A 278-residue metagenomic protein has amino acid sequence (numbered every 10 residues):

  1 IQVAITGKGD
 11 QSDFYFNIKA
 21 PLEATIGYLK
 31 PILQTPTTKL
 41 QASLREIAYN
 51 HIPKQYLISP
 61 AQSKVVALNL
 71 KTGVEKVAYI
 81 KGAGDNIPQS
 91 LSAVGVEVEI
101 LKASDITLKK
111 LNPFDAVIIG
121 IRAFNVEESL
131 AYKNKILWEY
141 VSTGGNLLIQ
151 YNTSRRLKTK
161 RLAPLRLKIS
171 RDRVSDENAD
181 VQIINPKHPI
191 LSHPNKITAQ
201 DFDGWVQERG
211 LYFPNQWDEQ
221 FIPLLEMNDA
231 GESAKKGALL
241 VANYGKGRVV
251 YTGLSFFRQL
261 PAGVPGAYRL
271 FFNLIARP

Functional and structural regions predicted by a protein language model:
I1-Q2: Short beta-strand and strand-turn-strand segments in soluble, beta-rich domains
T6-D10, K19-T25: Short, surface-exposed loop/turn segments at beta-strand-coil junctions that are enriched for proline with nearby
A24-A48: Short, aromatic- and glycine-rich surface loops/edge beta-strands on solvent-exposed regions
K39-G120, Y151-T153, K168, R173-S175 (+2 more regions): Aromatic-Pro/Gly-enriched surface loop or interdomain linker that acts as a lid/target-recognition segment
A61-S63, A103-T107, Y132-K135, S233-L239: Alpha-helical scaffolding within the catalytic cores of extracellular/periplasmic polymer-degrading hydrolases
R122-F202: A glycine-rich, often tryptophan-bearing local segment used as a flexible ligand/cofactor-contacting loop or short
I169-V264: Catalytic beta-strand/loop cores that center a nucleophilic Ser/Cys/Thr and support acyl-enzyme chemistry
G266-R277: Short amphipathic C-terminal alpha-helix that caps PH/PH-like domains
